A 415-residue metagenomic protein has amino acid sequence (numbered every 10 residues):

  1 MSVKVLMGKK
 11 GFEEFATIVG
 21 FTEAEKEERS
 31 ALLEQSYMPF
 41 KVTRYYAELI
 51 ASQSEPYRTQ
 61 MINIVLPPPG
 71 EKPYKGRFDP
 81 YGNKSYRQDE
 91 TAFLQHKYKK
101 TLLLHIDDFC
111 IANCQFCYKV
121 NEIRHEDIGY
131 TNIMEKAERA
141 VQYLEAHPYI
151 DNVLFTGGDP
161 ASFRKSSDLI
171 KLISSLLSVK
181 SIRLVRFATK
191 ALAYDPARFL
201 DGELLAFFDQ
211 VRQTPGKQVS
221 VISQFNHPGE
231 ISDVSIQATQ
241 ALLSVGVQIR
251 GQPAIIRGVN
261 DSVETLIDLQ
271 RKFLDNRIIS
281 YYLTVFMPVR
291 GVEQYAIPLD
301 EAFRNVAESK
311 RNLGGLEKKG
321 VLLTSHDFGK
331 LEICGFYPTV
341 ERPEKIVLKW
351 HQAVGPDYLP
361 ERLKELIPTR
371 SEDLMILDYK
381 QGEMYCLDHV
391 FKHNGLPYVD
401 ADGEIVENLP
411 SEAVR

Functional and structural regions predicted by a protein language model:
M1-H96: Flexible, acidic/Gly-rich N-terminal and inter-domain linker regions that tether and position cofactor-handling modules
M1-V42, K345-R415: Radical SAM enzyme core and accessory elements
P39-V42, E90-K119: N-terminal pre-triad scaffold of radical SAM enzymes
C117-Y130: Iron-sulfur (Fe-S) cluster-binding segments and ferredoxin-like electron-carrier domains, especially [2Fe-2S]
A137-E145, A161-L313: Conserved AdoMet/S-adenosylmethionine-binding subsite of the radical SAM
R164-S178, E332-H351: Short flanking/linker segments adjacent to small metal-binding domains or redox-active Cys/His motifs
E301-R342: A C-terminal junction/extension of Radical SAM enzymes
